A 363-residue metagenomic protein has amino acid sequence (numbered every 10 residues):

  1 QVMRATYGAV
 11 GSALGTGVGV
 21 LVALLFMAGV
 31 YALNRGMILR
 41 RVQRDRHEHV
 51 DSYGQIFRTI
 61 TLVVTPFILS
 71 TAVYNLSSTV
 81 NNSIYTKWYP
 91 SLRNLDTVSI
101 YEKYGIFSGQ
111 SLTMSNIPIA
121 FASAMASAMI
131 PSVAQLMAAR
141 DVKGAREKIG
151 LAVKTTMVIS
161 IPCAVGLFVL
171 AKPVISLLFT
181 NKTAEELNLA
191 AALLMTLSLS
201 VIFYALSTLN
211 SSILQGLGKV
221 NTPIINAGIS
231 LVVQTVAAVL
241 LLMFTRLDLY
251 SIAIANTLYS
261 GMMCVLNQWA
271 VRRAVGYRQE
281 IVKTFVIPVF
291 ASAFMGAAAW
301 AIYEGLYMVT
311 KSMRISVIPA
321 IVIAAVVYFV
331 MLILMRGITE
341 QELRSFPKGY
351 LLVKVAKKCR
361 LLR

Functional and structural regions predicted by a protein language model:
Q1-L25, G29-V30, N221, L231-V265 (+4 more regions): Membrane-interface helix-loop junctions in multi-pass transport and translocation proteins
V2-A13, A28-T71, R273-P288: Interhelical loop/hinge segments that connect adjacent transmembrane helices in multipass membrane
F57-T61, S108, M129, D141-V158 (+4 more regions): Interfacial transmembrane-helix starts/ends
S99-A122, K154-V158: Alpha-helical transmembrane segments of polytopic membrane transporters and translocases
I119-A139, S211: Helix-loop junctions and terminal segments of transmembrane helices in multi-pass membrane transport/translocation
F168-V201: Interfacial segments at transmembrane-helix termini and the short loops linking adjacent helices
L199-I229, T245: Membrane-interface junctions at transmembrane-helix termini in multi-pass inner-membrane proteins
A301-R363: Membrane-proximal transmembrane or re-entrant/amphipathic helices at the cytosolic face
